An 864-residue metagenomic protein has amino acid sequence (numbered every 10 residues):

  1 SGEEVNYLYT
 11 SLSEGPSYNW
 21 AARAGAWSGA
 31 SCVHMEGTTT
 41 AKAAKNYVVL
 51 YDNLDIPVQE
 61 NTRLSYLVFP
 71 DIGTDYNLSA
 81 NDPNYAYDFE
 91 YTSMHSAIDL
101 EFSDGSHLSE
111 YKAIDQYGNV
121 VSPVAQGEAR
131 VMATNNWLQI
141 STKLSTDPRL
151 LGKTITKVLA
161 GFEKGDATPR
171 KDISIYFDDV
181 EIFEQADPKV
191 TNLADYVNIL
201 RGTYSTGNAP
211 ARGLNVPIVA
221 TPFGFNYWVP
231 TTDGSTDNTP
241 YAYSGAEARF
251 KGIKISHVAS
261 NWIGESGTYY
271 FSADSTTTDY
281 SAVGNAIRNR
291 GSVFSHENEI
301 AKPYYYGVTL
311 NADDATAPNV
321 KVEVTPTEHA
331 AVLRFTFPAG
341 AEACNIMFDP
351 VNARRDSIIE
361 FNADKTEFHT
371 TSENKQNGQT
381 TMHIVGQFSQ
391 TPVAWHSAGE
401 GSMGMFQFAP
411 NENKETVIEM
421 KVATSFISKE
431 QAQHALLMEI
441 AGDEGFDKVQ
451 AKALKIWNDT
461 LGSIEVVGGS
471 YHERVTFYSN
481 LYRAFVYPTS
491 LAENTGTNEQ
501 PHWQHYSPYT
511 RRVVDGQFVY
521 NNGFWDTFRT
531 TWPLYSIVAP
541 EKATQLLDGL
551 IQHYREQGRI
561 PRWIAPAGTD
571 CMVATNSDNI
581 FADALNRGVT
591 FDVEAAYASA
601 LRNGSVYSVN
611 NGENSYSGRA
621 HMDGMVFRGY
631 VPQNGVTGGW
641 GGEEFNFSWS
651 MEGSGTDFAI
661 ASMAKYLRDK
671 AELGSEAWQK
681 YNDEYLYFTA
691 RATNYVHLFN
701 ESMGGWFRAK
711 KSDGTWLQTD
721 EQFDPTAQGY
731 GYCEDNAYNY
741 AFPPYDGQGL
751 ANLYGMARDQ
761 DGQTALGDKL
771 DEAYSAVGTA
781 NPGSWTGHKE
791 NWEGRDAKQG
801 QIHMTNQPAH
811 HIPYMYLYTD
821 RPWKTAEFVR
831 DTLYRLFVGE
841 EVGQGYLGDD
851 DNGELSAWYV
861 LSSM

Functional and structural regions predicted by a protein language model:
S1, D104-S106, S145, E163-R201: Extracellular polysaccharide-targeting segments
S1-G15: Extracellular carbohydrate-recognition regions
S13-K45: Short carbohydrate-recognition loop motifs
V48-T62, V68-I72, K143-L150, T336-G340 (+2 more regions): Extracellular and analogous surface-interaction loops
L50-I56, Y85-Y87, A125-M132, K321-E323 (+1 more regions): Beta-strand-rich interaction surfaces with strong enrichment in secreted/lumenal proteins
L64-Y66, T74-I98, T134-V180: Extracellular beta-strand ligand-recognition surfaces/modules
S103-G152: Extracellular carbohydrate recognition and processing domains and analogous Trp-centered ligand-binding platforms
D172, I182-N579, L585-T637, G642-M651 (+8 more regions): Accessory carbohydrate-recognition regions in carbohydrate-active enzymes
